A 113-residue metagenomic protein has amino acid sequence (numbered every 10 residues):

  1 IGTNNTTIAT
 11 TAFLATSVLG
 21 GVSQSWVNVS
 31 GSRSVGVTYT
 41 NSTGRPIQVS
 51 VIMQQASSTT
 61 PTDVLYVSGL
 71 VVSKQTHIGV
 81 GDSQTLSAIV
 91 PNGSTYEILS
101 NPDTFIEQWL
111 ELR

Functional and structural regions predicted by a protein language model:
I1-G20: A signal for long, low-complexity, Ser/Thr/Asn-enriched, surface-exposed stalk/shaft and domain-boundary segments
L19-V67, E111: Beta-rich globular "head" domains
G31, N101-R113: C-terminal interaction-tip segments
V67-V80: Surface-exposed beta-strand/loop patches in noncatalytic accessory domains and peripheral targeting/linker segments
I78-N92: Beta-sandwich interaction modules
I89-P102: Noncatalytic modules at the cell exterior or secretory-pathway interfaces, chiefly beta-strand-rich lectin/adhesion
